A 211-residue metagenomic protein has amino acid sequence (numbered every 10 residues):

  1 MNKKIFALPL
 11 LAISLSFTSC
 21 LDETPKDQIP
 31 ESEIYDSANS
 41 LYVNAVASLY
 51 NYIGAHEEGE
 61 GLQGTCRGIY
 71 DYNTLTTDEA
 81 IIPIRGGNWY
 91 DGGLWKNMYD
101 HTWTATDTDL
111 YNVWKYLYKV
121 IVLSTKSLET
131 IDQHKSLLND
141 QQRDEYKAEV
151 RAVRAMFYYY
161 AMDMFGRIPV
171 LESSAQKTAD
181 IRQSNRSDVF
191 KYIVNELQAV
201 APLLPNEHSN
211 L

Functional and structural regions predicted by a protein language model:
M1-P30: Bacterial Sec-dependent N-terminal signal peptides
N2-K3, I69-N73, Q133: First exposed extracellular module after export/assembly in secreted or surface-exposed proteins
S19-T74: Membrane-proximal, proline-rich intrinsically disordered regions
P30-E31, T102, E172-T178: Short linear capping/connector segments at secondary-structure termini
N39, V43, N51-H56, G86-F165 (+2 more regions): Conserved, well-structured interaction surfaces
